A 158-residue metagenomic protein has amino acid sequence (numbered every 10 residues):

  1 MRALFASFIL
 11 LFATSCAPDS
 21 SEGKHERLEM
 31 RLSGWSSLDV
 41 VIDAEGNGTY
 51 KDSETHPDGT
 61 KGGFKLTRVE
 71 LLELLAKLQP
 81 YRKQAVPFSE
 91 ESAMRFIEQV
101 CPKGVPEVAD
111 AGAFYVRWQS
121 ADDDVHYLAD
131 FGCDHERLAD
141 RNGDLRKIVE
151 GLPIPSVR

Functional and structural regions predicted by a protein language model:
A3-T14: Sec-dependent N-terminal signal peptides
C16-D52, D58, K65: N-terminal export/targeting and maturation segments
A17-G34, Y81, F88-R158: Short, well-ordered, aromatic-rich surface patches in folded extracellular/luminal domains
D39-A44, G59-V69, D123-D134: Short amphipathic beta-strand/extended segments with alternating polar/hydrophobic composition
A44-G46, E54, L78, S120-D122 (+1 more regions): A mature extracytoplasmic/lumenal domain signature
K51-M94: A short-motif feature that recognizes glycine-rich, charge-decorated loops that bind or process nucleotide phosphates
